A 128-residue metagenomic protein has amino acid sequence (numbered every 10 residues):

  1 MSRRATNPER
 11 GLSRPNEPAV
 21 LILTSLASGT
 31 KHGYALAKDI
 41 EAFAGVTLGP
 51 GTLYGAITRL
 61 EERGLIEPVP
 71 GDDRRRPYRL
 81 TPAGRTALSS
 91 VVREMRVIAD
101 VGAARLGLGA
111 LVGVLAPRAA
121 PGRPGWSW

Functional and structural regions predicted by a protein language model:
M1-G11: Short, Lys/Arg-enriched N-terminal segment that forms or immediately precedes the first helix of a structured domain
R3, S89-W128: Amphipathic alpha-helical dimerization/coiled-coil segments that flank or bridge DNA-binding/regulatory modules
E9-T52, D72: N-terminal helix-turn-helix DNA-binding core of bacterial DNA-binding proteins
S25-S28, V69, A87, E94: Histidine kinase transmitter module recognition
S28-H32, R63, A83-G84: Short, charged/polar surface micro-motifs in flexible loops or helix N-caps
L53-G55, R59-L60: Basic amphipathic alpha-helical segments that dock to polyanions
E61-D72, R79: Beta-hairpin "wing" of winged helix-turn-helix
D73-V92: Basic, amphipathic "hinge/linker" alpha-helix immediately C-terminal to the N-terminal HTH DNA-binding motif
